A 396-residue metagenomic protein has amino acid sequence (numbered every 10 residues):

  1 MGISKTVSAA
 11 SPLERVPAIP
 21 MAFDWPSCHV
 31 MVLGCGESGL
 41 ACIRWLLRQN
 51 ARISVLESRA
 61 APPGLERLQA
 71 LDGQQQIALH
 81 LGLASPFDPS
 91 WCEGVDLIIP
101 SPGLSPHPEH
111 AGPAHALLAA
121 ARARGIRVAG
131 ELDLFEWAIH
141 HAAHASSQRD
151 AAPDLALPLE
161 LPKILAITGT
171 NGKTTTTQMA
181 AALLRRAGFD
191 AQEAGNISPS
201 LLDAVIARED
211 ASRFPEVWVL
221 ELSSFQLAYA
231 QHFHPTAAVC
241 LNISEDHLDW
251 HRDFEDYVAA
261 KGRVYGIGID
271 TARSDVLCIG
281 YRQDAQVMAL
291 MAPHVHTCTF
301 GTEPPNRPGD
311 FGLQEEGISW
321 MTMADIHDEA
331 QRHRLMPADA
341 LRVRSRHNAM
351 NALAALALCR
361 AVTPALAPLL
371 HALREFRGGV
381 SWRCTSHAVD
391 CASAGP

Functional and structural regions predicted by a protein language model:
G2-A145, R149-A151, G378-G379: N-terminal leader/targeting and accessory segments in enzymes
C28, L33, S101, L161 (+2 more regions): Adenine nucleotide phosphate-binding catalytic loops in nucleotide-utilizing enzymes
G34, E57, I99-P100, G195 (+2 more regions): Short beta-strand/turn micro-motifs composed of small residues that flank or help shape donor/cofactor-binding pockets
E37, N171-T175, A349, L353: Residue-level detector of alpha-helix initiation sites
L47-R48, F87-E93, P102, P106-R282 (+2 more regions): Phosphate-binding loop of NTP-binding sites
R48-A51, E193, P364, V380-W382: Anionic-ligand anchoring segments at beta-strand to alpha-helix junctions in alpha/beta enzyme folds, i.e., glycine
L65-L71, D203-R208, T385-H387: Active-site-proximal loop->helix
G73-H80, I126, P293-T302, S319: Active-site regions of enzymes building and remodeling cell-envelope glycoconjugates
